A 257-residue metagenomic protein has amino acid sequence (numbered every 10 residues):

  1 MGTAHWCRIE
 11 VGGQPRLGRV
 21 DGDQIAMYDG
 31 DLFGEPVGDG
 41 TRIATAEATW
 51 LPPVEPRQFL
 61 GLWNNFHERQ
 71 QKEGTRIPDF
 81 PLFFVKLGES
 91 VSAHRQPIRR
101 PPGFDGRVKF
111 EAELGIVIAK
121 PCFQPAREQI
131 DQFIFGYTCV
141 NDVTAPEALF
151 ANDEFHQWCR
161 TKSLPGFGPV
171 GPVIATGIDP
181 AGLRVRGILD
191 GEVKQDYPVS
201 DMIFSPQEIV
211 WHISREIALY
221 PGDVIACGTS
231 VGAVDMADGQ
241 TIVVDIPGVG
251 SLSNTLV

Functional and structural regions predicted by a protein language model:
M1, R107, A148-L149: Carbohydrate-interacting regions of secretory-pathway proteins
M1-P81, I178-P180, V193, V243-D245: N-terminal non-catalytic cap/leader segment that marks the start of a structured domain
T41, R69, R99-P102, T144-V257: Catalytic-pocket segment enriched in acidic/His residues
T49-L51, K72-G74, I98-V108, C122-Q129 (+2 more regions): A generic local secondary-structure boundary/capping motif
E55, K109-E111, Y220, A237-D238: Residue-level recognition of short, solvent-exposed, well-ordered loop/turn junctions that link secondary-structure
Q58, F80-L82, H94-I98, F104-G115 (+2 more regions): Generic beta-strand structural signal
I77-H94, V108-F110, V243-G248: Structural signature of FAD isoalloxazine-binding scaffolds in flavoprotein oxidoreductases
A112-V140: RNA pseudouridine synthases
